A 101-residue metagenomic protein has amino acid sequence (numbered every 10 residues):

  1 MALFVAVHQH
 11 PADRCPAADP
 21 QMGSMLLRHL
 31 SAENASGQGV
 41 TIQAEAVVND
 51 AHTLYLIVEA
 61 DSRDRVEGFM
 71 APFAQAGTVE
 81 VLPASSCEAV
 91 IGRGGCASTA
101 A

Functional and structural regions predicted by a protein language model:
M1-H52, D61-D64, C87-A101: Short S/T/G/P-rich N-terminal loop/turn motif that feeds into the first structured element of a domain
G37, F73-A76: Acidic-histidine catalytic/liganding microenvironments
L56-I57: Conserved RNP beta-strands of RNA recognition motif
V66-A74: Short amphipathic alpha-helices in soluble, non-transmembrane regions that often serve as interface/regulatory elements
A76-E88: Conserved short beta-strand edge segments in small beta-sheet-based binding/regulatory domains
